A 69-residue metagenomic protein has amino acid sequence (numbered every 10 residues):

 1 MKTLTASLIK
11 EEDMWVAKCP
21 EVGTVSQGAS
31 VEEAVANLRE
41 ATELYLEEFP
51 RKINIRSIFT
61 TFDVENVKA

Functional and structural regions predicted by a protein language model:
M1-L4, A36-A69: Short, charged, surface-exposed hinge/linker loops at domain edges that act as mobile lids or interdomain connectors
T5-E21: Short aromatic-glycine-(Arg/Gly/Cys) micro-motifs in beta-strand/loop hairpins
D13, G23, E65-V67: Intrinsically disordered, low-complexity regions of eukaryotic proteins
P20-G23, L44: Flexible, active-site-adjacent loop/turn segments at secondary-structure boundaries
V22-V31: A short, exposed loop/beta-hairpin motif centered on an aromatic-Gly-Thr core
